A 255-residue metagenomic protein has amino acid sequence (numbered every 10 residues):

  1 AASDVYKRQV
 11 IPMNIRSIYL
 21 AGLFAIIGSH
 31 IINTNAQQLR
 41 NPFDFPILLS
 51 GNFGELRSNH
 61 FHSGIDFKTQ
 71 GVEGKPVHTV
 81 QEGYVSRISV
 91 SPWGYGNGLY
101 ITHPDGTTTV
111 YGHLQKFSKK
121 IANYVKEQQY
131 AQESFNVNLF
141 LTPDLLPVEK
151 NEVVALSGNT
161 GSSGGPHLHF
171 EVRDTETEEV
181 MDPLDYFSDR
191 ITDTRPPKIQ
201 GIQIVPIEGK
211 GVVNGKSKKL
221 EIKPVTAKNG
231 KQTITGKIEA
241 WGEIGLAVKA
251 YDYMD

Functional and structural regions predicted by a protein language model:
A1-Y6: Short, small-residue-biased leader/transition segments that mark boundaries at the very start of proteins
K7-Q38: Bacterial Sec-dependent N-terminal signal peptides
A25, Q128, F187-R190: Alpha-helix boundary/capping residues
T34-T108, Q115-K120, S134-D144, E149-K150 (+2 more regions): Surface-exposed, glycine-biased beta-strand/turn segments
L114-Q115, G165-R173: Histidine-centered catalytic micro-motifs
V125-N136: A solvent-exposed, charged loop/short amphipathic helix patch at secondary-structure junctions
E152-V154: Intrinsically disordered, low-complexity N-terminal tails
